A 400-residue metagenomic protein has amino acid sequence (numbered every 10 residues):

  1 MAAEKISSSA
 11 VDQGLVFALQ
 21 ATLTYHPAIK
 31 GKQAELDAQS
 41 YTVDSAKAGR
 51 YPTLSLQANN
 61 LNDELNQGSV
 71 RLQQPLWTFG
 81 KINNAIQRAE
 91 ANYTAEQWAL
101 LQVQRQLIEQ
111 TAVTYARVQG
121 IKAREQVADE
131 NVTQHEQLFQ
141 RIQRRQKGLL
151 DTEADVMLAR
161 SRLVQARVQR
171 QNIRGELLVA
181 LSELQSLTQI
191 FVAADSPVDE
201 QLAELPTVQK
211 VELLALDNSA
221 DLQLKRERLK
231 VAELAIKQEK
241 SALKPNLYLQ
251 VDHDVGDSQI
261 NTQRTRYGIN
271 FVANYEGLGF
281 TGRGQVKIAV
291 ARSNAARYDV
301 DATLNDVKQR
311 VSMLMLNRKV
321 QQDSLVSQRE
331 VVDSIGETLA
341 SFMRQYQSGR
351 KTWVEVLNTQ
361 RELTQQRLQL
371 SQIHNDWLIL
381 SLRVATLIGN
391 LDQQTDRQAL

Functional and structural regions predicted by a protein language model:
A2-T53, L76, L150-E153, T188-E233 (+4 more regions): Bacterial Sec-pathway N-terminal export signals of envelope proteins
A3-G14, D44, G49, S55-E90 (+4 more regions): Small/polar, glycine/serine/threonine/aspartate-rich low-complexity segments that form flexible
Q20-K30, D37-P52, V70-R88, W98-R105 (+6 more regions): A glycine-/polar-enriched beta->alpha junction
A28, E35, T42, A85 (+26 more regions): Charged, solvent-exposed faces of alpha-helical coiled-coils
Q67, V113, L158, N246 (+1 more regions): Transmembrane beta-barrel architecture of outer-membrane proteins
Q104-R105, Q165-I190, V332-N390: Short segments within alpha-helical structural elements
Q106-Q223, R228-K230, L314-Q321, L363 (+2 more regions): Periplasmic alpha-helical coiled-coil/stalk elements that build and connect Gram-negative outer-membrane
V307, L314, G349-W353: Alpha-helical heptad-repeat coiled-coil segments that mediate oligomerization/polymerization in large
